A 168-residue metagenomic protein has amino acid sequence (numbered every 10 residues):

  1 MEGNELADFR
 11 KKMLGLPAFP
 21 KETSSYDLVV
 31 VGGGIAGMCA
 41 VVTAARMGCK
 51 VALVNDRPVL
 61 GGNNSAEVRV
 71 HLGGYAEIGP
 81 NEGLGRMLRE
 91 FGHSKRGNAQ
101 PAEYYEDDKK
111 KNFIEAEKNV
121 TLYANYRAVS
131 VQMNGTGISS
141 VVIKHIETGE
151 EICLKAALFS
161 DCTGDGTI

Functional and structural regions predicted by a protein language model:
M1-D8, P17, T23-S25, T43 (+2 more regions): Conserved N-terminal/central alpha/beta ligand/cofactor-binding core
P20-G34: Beta1/beta-strand and adjacent pyrophosphate-binding region of the FAD-binding site in flavoprotein oxidoreductases
S24-Y26, T148-L158: Core beta-strand elements of the Rossmann-like FAD/NAD(P) dinucleotide-binding domain in flavoenzyme oxidoreductases
V31, L154-G164: Short hydrophobic core segments
G37: N-terminal Rossmann-fold NAD(P) dinucleotide-binding loop
Q132-C153: Conserved beta-strand-loop-beta-strand element in the redox core of flavoprotein oxidoreductases
T167-I168: Rossmann-like dinucleotide-binding core of oxidoreductases
